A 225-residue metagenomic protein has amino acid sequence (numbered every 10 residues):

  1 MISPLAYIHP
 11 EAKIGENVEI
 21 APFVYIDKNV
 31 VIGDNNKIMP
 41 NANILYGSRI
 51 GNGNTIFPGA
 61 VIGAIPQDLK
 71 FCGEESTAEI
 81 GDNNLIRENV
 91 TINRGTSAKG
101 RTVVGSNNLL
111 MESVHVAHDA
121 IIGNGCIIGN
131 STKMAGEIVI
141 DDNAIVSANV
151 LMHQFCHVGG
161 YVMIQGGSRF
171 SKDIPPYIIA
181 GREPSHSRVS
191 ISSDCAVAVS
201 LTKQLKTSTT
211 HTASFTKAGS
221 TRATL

Functional and structural regions predicted by a protein language model:
I2-G181: Structural signal for interior beta-strand "rungs" in well-ordered beta-sheet cores of soluble enzyme domains
S168, P184-S185, F215: Glycine-rich beta-alpha junction loops
S185-V197: Conserved beta-strand-loop-alpha-helix hinge in the C-terminal portion of ABC ATPase nucleotide-binding domains
D194-L225: An accessory alpha-helical subdomain
